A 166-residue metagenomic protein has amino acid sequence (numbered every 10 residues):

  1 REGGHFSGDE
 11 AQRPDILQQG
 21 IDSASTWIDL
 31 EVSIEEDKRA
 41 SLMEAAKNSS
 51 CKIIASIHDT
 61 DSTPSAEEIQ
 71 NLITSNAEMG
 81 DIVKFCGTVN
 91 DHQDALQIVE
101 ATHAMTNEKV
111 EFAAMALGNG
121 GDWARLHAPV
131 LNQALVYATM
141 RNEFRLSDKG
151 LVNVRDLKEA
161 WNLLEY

Functional and structural regions predicted by a protein language model:
R1-D37: Glycine/small-residue-rich loop that forms an oxyanion/phosphate-binding "nest" at active or ligand-binding sites
V32-Y166: Catalytic alpha/beta core domains of metabolic enzymes, predominantly
